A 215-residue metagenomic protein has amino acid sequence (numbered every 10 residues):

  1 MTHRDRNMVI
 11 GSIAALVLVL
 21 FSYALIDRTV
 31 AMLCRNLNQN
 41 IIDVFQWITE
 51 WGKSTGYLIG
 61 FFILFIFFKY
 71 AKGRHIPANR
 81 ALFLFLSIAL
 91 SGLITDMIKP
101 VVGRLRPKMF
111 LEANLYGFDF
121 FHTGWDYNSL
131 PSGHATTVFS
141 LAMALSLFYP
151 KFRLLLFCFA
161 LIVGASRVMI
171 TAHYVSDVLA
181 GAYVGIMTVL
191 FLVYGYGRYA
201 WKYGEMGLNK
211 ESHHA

Functional and structural regions predicted by a protein language model:
M1-F62, K99-H122: N-terminal transmembrane-helix/juxtamembrane module of multi-pass inner/ER membrane proteins
T2-I13, Y116-A215: Membrane-embedded catalytic cores of phosphoryl/pyrophosphoryl-handling enzymes
V17-Y23, I88-I94, A160-A172: Aromatic-anchored segments of alpha-helical transmembrane domains
S22, D27-V30, L64, F68 (+3 more regions): Alpha-helical membrane-inserting segments
T29, I94-V101, T136, V175-L179: Active-site His/Glu-centered metal-binding helix of metallohydrolases
N40-I41, H75-N79, Y149-L155: Membrane-helix interface segments
G52-K69, H134-T137, L145: Hydrophobic alpha-helical transmembrane segments
I66-M97: Interfacial segments of alpha-helical transmembrane regions
